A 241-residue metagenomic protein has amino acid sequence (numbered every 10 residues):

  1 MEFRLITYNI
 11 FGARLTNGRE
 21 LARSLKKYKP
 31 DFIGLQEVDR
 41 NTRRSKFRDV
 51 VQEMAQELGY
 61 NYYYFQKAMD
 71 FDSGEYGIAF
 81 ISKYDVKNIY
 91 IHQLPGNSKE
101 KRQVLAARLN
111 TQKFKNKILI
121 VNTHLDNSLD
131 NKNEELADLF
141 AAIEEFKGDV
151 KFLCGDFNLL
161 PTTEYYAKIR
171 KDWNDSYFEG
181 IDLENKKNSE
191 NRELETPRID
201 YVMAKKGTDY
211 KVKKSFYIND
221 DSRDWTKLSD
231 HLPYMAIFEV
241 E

Functional and structural regions predicted by a protein language model:
R4-I10, L21-K46, I81, A107 (+4 more regions): Active-site beta-strand/loop signature of hydrolases that rely on acidic residues for catalysis
A13-E20, K46, V50, K99-K101 (+3 more regions): Soluble or luminal CAZymes and related metallo-dependent hydrolases
A13-T16, R40-K46, F71-S73, S128-N131 (+3 more regions): Active-site environment of divalent metal-dependent phosphoester hydrolases
N17, E37-K117, D209-I218: Structured beta-strand-rich core segments of catalytic domains in phosphoester-bond hydrolases
G18-R19, F65, N185-E190: N-terminal post-signal-peptidase region of extra-cytosolic proteins
I91, R108, E144-K151, N158-E241: Metal-dependent phosphoester-hydrolase catalytic domains
I91-P95, N122-D130: Surface-exposed cleft-lining segments at the edges of enzyme active sites
